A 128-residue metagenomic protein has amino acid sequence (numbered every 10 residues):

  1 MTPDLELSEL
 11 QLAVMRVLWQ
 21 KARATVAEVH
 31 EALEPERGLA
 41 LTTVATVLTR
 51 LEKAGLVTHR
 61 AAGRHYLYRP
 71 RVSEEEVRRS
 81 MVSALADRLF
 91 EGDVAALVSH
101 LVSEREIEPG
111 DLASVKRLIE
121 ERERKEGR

Functional and structural regions predicted by a protein language model:
D4-L10, A62-S80: Short, cationic-aromatic polyanion-contact patches
L12-L18, V98: Hydrophobic residues on short alpha-helical segments
V17-T25: Short capping segments at the starts of secondary-structure elements
A24-A32: Short acidic, hydrophobic short linear motifs in intrinsically disordered regions
E31-L39: Short helix-coil junctions and helix-kink-helix linkers
A45-T49: Short, hydrophobic-biased segments on the C-terminal half of alpha helices that form "recognition helices"
G55: Glycine-centered, phosphate/nucleic-acid-interacting loop/turn motifs that mediate DNA/RNA or nucleotide
V77-K125: Amphipathic alpha-helical dimerization/coiled-coil segments that flank or bridge DNA-binding/regulatory modules
